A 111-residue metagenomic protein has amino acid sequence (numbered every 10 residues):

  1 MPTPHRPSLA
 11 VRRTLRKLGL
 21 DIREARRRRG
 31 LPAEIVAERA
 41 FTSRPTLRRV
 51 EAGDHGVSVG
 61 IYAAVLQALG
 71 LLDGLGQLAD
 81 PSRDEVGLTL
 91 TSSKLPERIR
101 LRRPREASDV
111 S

Functional and structural regions predicted by a protein language model:
T3-R28, L78: A short, Lys/Arg-rich alpha-helix, primarily the initiator
L20, G30-P32, V57: Residue-level signal for the short linker/turn that defines the boundary of a DNA-recognition helix
I22, A33, Y62: Helix-turn-helix DNA-binding elements, focusing on the entry/boundary residues of the two helices that contact DNA
R26, A37, L66: The alpha-helix within a helix-turn-helix
G30-R48: Short alpha-helical DNA-recognition segment
D54-Q67: Short, basic-rich loop-to-helix N-cap that marks the start of a DNA-contacting helix
G76-S111: Short, charged recognition helix plus adjacent turn of helix-turn-helix-like nucleic-acid-binding domains
